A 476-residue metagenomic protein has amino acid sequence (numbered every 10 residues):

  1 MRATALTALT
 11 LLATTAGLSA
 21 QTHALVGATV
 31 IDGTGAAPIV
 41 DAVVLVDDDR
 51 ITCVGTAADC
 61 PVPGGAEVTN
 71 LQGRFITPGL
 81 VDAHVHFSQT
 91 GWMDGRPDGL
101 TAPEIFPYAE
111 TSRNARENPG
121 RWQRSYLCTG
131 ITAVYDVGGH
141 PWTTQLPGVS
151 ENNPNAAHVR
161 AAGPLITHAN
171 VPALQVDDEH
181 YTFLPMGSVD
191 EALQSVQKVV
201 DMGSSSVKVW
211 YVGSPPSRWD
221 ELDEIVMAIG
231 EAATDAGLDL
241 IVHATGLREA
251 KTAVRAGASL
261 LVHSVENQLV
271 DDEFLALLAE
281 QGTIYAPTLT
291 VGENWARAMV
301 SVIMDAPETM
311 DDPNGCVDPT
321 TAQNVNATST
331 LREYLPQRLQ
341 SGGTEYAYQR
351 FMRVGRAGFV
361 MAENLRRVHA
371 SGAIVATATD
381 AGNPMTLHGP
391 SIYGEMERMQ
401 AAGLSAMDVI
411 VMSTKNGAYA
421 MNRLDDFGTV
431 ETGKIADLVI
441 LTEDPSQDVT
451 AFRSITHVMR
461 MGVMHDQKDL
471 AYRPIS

Functional and structural regions predicted by a protein language model:
V30-V43, T56-D59, F359, L387 (+2 more regions): Acidic, glycine-enriched loop/beta-strand segments at the rims of small-molecule binding/catalytic pockets
T34-T77: Histidine-rich, glycine-flanked metal-binding segment
F75-S150, R248, R255-A256: Metal-associated gating/positioning segment near the N- to mid-region
P97-D98, P103-E117, Q175-Q194, D239: Active-site mouth loops of central-metabolism enzymes
Y108, P119-Q145, A156-P164, G203-S214 (+4 more regions): Divalent metal-dependent hydrolysis catalytic cores, especially in the metallo-beta-lactamase
A115-S125, P185-V199, A244-K251: Short, acidic/polar
E151-L165, D220-V242, G282-P287: Alpha-helix-loop-beta-strand connector modules within alpha/beta enzyme cores
G187, Q194-R218, V265-A402, I475-S476: Active-site neighborhoods of metal-dependent hydrolases
